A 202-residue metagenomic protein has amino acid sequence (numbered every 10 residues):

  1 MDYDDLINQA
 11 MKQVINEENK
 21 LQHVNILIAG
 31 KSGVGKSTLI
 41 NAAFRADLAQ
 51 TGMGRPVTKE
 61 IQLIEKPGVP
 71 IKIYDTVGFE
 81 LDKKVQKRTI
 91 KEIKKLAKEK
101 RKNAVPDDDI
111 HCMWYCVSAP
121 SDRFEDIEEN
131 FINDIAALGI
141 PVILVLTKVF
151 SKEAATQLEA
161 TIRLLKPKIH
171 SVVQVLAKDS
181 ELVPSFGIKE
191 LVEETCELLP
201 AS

Functional and structural regions predicted by a protein language model:
M1-K83: Conserved G1/Walker A P-loop phosphate-binding module
D2-A10, I140-I143, K148-S202: Canonical P-loop GTPase G-domain recognition
G35, V57, D122, S151-K152 (+1 more regions): Flexible, glycine-rich phosphate/dinucleotide-binding loops and adjacent beta-alpha linkers at cofactor/substrate
L48, D82-V85, E125, A154-A155: Active-site-proximal flexible loops/turns
R55, K87, D126: Conserved phosphate-coordination/catalytic loops
I71-A97, E190-E194: Conserved NTP-binding/hydrolysis module of P-loop NTPases
Y74-F79, C116-S118, V173-K178: Short loop/turn segments at strand-loop or loop-helix junctions that form parts of catalytic or ligand-binding pockets
K91-H170: Conserved C-terminal guanine-recognition region of P-loop GTPase G domains, centered on the G4
